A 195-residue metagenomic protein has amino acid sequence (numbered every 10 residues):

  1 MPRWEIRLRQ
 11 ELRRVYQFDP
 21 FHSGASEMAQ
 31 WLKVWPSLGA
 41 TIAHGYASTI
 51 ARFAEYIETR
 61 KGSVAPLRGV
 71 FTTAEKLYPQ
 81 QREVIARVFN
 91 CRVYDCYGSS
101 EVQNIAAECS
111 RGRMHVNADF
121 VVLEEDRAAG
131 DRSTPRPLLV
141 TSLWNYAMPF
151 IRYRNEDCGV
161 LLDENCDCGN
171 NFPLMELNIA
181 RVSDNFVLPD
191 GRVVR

Functional and structural regions predicted by a protein language model:
M1-R3: Carboxylate/His-rich catalytic cores and anion/metal-binding grooves
I6: Aromatic-rich, solvent-exposed beta-strand/loop patch
R9-R195: Active-site glycine/GP-rich loop and adjacent strand/helix microenvironment that borders small-molecule binding pockets
